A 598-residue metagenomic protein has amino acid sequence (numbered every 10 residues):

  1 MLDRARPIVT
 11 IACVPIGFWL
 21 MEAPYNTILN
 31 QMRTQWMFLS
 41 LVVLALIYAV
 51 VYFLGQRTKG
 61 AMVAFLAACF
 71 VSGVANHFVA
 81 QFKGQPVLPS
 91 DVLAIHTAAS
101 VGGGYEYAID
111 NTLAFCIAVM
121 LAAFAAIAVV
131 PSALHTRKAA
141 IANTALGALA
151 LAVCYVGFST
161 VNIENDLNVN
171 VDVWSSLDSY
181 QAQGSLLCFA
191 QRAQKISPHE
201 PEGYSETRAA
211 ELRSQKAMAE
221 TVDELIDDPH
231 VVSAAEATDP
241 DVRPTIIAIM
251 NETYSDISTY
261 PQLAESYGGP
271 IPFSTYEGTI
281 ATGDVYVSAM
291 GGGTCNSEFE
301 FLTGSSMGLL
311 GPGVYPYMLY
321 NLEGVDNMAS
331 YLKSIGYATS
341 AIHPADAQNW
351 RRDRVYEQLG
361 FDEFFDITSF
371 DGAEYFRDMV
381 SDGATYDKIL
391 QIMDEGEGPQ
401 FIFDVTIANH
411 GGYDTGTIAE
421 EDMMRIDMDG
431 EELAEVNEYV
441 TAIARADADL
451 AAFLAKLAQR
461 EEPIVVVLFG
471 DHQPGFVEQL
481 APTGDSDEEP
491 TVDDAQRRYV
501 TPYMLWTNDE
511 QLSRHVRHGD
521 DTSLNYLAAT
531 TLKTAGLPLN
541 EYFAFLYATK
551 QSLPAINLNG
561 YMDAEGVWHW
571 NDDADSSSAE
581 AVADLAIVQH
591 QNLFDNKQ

Functional and structural regions predicted by a protein language model:
M1-Y180: Transmembrane and membrane-interface helices of multi-pass, inner-membrane envelope-modifying transferases
V43, V63, T238-D239, L457: Short hydrophobic/aromatic segments of transmembrane alpha-helices and their interfaces
L46, D241-R243, R460-E462: Short hydrophobic "helix-edge" motifs at membrane interfaces and signal-peptide entry regions
F78-L88, D110, S175, E202-T207 (+4 more regions): A diffuse structural propensity rather than consistent per-protein peaks
V92-I95, A182-F189, P270, C295-E298 (+1 more regions): Alpha-helix initiation and N-capping motif
G157-A248: Membrane-interface segments at or immediately adjacent to transmembrane helices that form the boundary between
D227-A237, A248-N251, D256-Q598: Solvent-exposed soluble domains appended to multi-pass membrane proteins
